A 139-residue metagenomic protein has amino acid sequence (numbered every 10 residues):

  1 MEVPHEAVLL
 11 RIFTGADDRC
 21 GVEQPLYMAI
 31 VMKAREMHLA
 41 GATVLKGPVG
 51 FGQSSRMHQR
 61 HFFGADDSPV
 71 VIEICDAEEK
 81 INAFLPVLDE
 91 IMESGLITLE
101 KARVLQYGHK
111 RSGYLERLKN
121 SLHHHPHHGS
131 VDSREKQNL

Functional and structural regions predicted by a protein language model:
M1-L139: Positively charged, small/polar-rich N-terminal and surface patches that mediate targeting and assembly and bind
